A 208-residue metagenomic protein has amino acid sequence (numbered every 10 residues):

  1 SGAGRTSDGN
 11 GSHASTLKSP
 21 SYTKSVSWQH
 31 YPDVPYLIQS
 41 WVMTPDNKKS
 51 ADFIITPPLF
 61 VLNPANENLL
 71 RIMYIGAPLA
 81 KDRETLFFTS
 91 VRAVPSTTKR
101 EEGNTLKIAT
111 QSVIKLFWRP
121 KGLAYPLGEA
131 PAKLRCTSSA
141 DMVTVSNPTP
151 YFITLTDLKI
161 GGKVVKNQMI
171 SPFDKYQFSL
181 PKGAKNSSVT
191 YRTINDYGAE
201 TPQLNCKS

Functional and structural regions predicted by a protein language model:
S1-Y31: Hydrophobic topology marker
S21, P32, P126-R135: Beta-sheet-dominated interaction scaffolds and their linkers
P32, V143-T149: Asparagine-centered strand-capping/turn motif at beta-strand->loop junctions
P35, E67, E84-L86, Q111-V113 (+1 more regions): Extracytoplasmic
L37-P58, I153-V164: Short beta-strand and strand-turn-strand segments in soluble, beta-rich domains
S50-P78, G162-N186: Intrinsically disordered, low-complexity Pro/Gly/Ser/Thr-rich segments with frequent PxxP/GP/PP motifs and embedded
A77-L123, N186-S208: Terminal connector regions
C136-T144: Short coil/turn motif common to extracellular beta-sandwich-like domains
